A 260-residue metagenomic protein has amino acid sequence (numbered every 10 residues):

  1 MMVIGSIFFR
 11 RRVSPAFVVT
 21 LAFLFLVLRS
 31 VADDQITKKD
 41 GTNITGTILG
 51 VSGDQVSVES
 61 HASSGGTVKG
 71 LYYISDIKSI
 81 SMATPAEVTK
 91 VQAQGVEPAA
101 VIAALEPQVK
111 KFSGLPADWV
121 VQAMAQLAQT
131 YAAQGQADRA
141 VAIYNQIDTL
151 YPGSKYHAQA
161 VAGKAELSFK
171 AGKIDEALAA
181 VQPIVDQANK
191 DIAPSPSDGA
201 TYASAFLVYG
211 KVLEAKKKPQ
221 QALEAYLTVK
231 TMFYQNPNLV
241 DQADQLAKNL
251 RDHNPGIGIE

Functional and structural regions predicted by a protein language model:
M1-R12: N-terminal secretory signal peptides that target proteins for export/translocation
A16-V27: Bacterial N-terminal signal peptides
R29-L150, Q159-D175, A179-Q182, A188-K190 (+3 more regions): Compositionally biased alpha-helical segments
V121, K155-A158, A203, P237: Helix-start (N-cap) detector for alpha-helical repeat units in TPR-like alpha-solenoids, especially tetratricopeptide
Q129-A132, G210-E214: Short acidic/polar micro-motifs centered on Gly/Asp/Asn
G199-A200, K211: N-terminal low-complexity, intrinsically disordered tails enriched in Ser/Pro/Gly and acidic/polar residues
P219-E260: Terminal, low-structured helical/coil segments at or just beyond the last alpha-helical repeat
